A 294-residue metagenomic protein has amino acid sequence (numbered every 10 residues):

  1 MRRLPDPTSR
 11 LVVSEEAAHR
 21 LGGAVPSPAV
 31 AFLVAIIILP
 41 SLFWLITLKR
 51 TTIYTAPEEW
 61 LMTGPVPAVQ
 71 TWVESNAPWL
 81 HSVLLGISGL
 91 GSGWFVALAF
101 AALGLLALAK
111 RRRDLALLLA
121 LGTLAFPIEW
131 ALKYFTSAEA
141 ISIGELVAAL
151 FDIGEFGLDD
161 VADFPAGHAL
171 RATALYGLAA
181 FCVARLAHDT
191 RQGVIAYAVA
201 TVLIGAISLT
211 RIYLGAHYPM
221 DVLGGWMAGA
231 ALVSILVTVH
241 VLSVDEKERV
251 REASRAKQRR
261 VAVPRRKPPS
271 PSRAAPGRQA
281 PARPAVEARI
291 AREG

Functional and structural regions predicted by a protein language model:
M1-F95, F135-T136, A140-F156, E293: N-terminal transmembrane-helix/juxtamembrane module of multi-pass inner/ER membrane proteins
M1-V25, D245-V286: Membrane-interfacial, low-structure loops and terminal tails that flank and connect transmembrane helices in multi-pass
E16, R20-P26, L108-L118, T190-I195: Membrane-interface helix-loop-helix junctions at transmembrane boundaries of multi-pass membrane enzymes, predominantly
A31, F100-I128, Y197: Interfacial segments of alpha-helical transmembrane regions
S41-L42, T123-A131, V202-I212: Aromatic-anchored segments of alpha-helical transmembrane domains
H81-S82, A97-L105, A180-F181, L203-S208: Hydrophobic, membrane-inserted alpha-helices
S88-K110, T173-L175: Hydrophobic alpha-helical transmembrane segments
L146-S270, R289: Membrane-embedded catalytic cores of phosphoryl/pyrophosphoryl-handling enzymes
